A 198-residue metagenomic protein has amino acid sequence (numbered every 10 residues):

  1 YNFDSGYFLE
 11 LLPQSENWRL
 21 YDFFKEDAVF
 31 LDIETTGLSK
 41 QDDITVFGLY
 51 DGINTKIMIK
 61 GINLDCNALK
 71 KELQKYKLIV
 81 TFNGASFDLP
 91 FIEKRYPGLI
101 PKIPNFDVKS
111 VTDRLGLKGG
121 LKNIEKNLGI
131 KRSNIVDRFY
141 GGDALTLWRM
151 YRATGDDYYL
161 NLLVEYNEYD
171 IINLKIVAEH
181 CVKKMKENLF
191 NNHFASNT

Functional and structural regions predicted by a protein language model:
Y1-F24: N-terminal accessory regions of nucleic-acid-interacting proteins
N17-L20, E34-L38, A68-L69: Catalytic micro-motifs at enzyme active sites that drive phosphoryl/nucleotidyl and oxygen chemistry
E26-T36, N167: Two-metal-ion RNase H-like nuclease active-site motif
D32-E34, D88, D107, D170: Acidic active-site catalytic centers that drive phospho-/nucleotidyl reactions and related ester hydrolyses
T35, N54-K60, Y159-N161: Surface-exposed cleft-lining segments at the edges of enzyme active sites
S39-T45: Short, flexible loop/turn motifs enriched in small residues
G48-L49, I53-N134: Conserved DEDDh/DEDDy metal-dependent 3′-5′ exonuclease domain
G129-N197: Acidic, Mg2+-coordinating catalytic module of metal-dependent nucleases/exonucleases that use a two-metal-ion mechanism
